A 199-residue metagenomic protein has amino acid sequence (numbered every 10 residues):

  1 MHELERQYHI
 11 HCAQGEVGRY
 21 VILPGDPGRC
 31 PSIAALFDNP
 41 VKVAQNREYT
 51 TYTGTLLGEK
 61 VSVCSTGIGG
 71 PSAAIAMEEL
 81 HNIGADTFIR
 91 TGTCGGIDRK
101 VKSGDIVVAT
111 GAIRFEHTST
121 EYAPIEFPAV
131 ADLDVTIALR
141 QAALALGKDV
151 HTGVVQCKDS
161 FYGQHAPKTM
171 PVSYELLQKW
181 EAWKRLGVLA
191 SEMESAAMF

Functional and structural regions predicted by a protein language model:
M1-A138: Metabolite-binding pocket within alpha/beta catalytic cores that recognizes anionic/polar moieties
R19, E59, K148-D149, L189: Short, well-ordered coil/turn segments that N-cap beta-strands
P27, G95, Q156-Y162, A197: Glycine-rich beta-alpha junction loops
S65-G67, V188-E192: Active-site nucleophile and cofactor-binding loops and adjacent substrate-binding regions of central metabolic enzymes
A129-G187: Active-site rim beta-loop-alpha module in soluble metabolic enzymes
E192-F199: Short glycine-rich, acidic/polar surface loops and turns
